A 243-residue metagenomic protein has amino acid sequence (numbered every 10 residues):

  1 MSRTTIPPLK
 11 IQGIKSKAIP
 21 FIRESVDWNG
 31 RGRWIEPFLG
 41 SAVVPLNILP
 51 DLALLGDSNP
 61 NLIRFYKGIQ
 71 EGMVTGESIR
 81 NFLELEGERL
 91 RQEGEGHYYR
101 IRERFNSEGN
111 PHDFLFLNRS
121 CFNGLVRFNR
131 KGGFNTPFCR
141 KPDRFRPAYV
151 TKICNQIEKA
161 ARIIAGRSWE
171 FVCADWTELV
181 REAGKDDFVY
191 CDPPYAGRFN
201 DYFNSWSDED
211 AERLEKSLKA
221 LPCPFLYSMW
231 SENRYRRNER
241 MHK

Functional and structural regions predicted by a protein language model:
S2-I19, E24-W28, G72-Y190, P194-F199 (+1 more regions): SAM-dependent nucleic-acid methyltransferase catalytic core
A18-I19, S25, G30-G87: Conserved S-adenosyl-L-methionine
V43-N47, L62-R64, N123-V126, G197-N200 (+1 more regions): Short catalytic/ligand-binding loop motif for oxyanion handling, primarily in non-cytosolic enzymes, centered on
P45-P50, R181-A183, R236-H242: Short loop/helix-cap segments at secondary-structure boundaries that form the rim of catalytic
D51-A53, E71-M73, G133, S205-E209 (+1 more regions): Glycine-rich, phosphate-binding/catalytic loops in enzymes
G56, A174, S228: The conserved SAM/SAH-binding core of class I Rossmann-like methyltransferase domains, concentrating on the hydrophobic
D186-K243: Conserved acidic-Pro-Pro-aromatic motif
